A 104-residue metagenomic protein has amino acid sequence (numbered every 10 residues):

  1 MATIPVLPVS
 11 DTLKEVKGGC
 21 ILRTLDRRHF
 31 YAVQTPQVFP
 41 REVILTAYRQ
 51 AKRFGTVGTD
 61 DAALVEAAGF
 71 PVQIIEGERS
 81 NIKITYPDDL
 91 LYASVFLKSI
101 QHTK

Functional and structural regions predicted by a protein language model:
M1-A32, V38: Anionic-ligand binding region
Y31-K104: Conserved alpha/beta core of the MobA/IspD/sugar-nucleotide pyrophosphorylase nucleotidyltransferase superfamily
